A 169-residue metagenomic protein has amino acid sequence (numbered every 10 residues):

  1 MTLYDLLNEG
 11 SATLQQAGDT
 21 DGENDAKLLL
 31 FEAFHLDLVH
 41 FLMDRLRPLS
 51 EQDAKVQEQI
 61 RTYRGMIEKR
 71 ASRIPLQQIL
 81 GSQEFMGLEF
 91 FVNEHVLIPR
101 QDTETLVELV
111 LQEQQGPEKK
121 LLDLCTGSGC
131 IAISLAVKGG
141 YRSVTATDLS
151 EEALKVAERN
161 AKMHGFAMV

Functional and structural regions predicted by a protein language model:
M1-P48, Y63: A short N-terminal interaction module
D5-N8, A12-Q16, E58-K69, E108 (+3 more regions): Replace "anionic and nucleotidyl ligands
L7, A26, Y63, R73-L76 (+2 more regions): A general structural signal for well-ordered alpha-helical segments in protein cores
D21, I98, E151-E152: Short alpha-helical
F31-Q112: Conserved AdoMet
D102-V169: Conserved SAM/SAH cofactor-binding pocket of Class I
